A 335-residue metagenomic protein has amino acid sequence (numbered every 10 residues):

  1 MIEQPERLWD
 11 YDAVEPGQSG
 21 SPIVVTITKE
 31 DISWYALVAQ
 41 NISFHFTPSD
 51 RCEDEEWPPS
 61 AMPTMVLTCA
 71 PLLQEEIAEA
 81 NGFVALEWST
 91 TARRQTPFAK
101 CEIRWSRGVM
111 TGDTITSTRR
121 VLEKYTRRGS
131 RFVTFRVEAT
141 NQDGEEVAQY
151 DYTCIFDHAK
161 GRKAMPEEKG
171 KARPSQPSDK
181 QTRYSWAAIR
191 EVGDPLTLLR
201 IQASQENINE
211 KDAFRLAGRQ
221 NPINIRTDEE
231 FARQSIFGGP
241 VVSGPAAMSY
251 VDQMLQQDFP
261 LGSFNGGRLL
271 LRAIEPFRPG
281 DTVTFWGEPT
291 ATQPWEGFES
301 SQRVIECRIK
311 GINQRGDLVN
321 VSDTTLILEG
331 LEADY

Functional and structural regions predicted by a protein language model:
M1-F98, G161-N265, L331-Y335: Hot-dog-fold acyl-thioester-processing enzymes
M1-G20, P97-R200, A273, F277-Y335: HotDog/MaoC-like acyl-thioester-processing domains
L269-L270: Beta-strand-rich recognition/accessory modules
